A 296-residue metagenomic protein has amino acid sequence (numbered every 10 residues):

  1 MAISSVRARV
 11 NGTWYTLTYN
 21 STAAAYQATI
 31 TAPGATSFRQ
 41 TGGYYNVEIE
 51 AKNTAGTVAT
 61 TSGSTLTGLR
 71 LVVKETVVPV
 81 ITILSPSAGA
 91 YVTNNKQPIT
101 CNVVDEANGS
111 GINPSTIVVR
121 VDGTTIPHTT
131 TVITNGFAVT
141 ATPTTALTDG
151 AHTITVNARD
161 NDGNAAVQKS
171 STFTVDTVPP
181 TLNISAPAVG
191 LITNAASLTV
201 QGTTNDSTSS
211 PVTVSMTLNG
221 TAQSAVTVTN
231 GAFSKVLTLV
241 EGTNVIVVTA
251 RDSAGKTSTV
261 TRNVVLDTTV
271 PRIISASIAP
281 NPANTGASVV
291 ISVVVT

Functional and structural regions predicted by a protein language model:
M1-I3, D105-P114, N205-V214, T296: Extracellular acidic loop/turn motifs
G12-A24, I126-T131, Q223-T229: Short, surface-exposed loop motifs enriched in S/T, G, D/E and P with embedded aromatic residues
T22-G34, I133-A141, T229-S234: Aromatic sugar-binding surface patches on proteins that engage polysaccharides or sugar-phosphate polymers
G34-Y44, P143-A151, V236-T243: Surface-exposed, short loops/turns at beta-strand junctions within beta-sandwich domains
S64-T82, S170-N183, R262-P271: Flexible, low-complexity linkers/stalks enriched in Thr/Pro that connect modular domains
G89-N95, V189-A196, N281-A287: Short, solvent-exposed loop/linker segments at the N-terminal edge of repeated beta-sheet extracellular domains
